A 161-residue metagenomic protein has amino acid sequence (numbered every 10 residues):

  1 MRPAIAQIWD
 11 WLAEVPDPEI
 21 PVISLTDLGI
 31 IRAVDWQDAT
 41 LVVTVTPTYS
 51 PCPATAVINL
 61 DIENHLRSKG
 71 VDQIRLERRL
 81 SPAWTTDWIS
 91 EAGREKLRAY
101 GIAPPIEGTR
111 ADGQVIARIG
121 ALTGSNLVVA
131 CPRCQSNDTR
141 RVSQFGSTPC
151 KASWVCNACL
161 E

Functional and structural regions predicted by a protein language model:
M1-E161: Domain-level signature for proteins that mediate thiol-based redox and metal-cofactor handling
